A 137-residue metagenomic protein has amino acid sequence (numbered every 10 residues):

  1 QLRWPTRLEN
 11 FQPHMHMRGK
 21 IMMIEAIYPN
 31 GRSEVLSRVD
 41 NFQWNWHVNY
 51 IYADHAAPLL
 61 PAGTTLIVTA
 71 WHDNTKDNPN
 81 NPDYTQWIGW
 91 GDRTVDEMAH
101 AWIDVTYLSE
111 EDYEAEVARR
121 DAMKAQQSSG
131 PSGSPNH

Functional and structural regions predicted by a protein language model:
Q1-Q127, N136-H137: His-enriched metal-coordination microenvironments in redox/metal-binding proteins
G133: Disulfide-stabilized, aromatic/cysteine-rich ligand-recognition loop
